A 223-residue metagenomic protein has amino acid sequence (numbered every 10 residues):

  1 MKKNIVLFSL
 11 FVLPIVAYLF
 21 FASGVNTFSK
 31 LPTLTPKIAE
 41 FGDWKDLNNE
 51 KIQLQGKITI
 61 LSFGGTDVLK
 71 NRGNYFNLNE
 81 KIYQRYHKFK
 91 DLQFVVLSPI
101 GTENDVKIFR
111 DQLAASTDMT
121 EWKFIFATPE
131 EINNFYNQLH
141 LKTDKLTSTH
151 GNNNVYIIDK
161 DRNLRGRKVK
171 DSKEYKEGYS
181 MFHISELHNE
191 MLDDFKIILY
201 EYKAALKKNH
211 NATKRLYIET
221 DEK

Functional and structural regions predicted by a protein language model:
M1-D46: N-terminal targeting signals for export/organelle localization
E50-I82: Short active-site neighborhood of thiol/selenol oxidoreductases, capturing the structured segment around
S62, F94-V96, I157: Structural beta-sheet core signal
G73-K81, N104-F109, M191-D193: Well-ordered, non-membrane alpha-helical segments in soluble/globular domains
N74-L97: Conserved helix-turn-beta segment immediately C-terminal to the redox Cys motif in thioredoxin-like folds
K90-N104, T120-E130: Thiol-based oxidoreductase modules, predominantly thioredoxin-like and allied folds used for disulfide exchange
R110-N152: Short, internal strand/loop/helix patches that form the active-site neighborhood or redox-interaction surface
G151-K223: Thiol-/selenol-based redox modules, centered on thioredoxin-like and closely related oxidoreductase domains
